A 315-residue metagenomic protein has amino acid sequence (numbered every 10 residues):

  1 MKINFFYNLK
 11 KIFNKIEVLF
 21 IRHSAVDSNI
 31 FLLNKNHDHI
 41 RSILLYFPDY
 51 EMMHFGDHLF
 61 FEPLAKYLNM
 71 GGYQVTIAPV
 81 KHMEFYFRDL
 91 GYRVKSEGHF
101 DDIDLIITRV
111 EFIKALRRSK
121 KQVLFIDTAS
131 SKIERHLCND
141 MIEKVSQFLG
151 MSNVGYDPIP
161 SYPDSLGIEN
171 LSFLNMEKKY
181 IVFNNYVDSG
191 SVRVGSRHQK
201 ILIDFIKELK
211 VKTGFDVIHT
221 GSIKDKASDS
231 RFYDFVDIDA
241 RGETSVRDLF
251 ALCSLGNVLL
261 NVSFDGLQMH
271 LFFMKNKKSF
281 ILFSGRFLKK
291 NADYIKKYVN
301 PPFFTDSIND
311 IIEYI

Functional and structural regions predicted by a protein language model:
K2-Y92: N-terminal pre-catalytic "stem/leader" segment of glycosyltransferase-like enzymes
I21, T128-Y180, V187: A nucleotide-sugar donor-handling region in carbohydrate enzymes
L33-H37, G221-D248, Y294-I315: Extended, non-globular alpha-helical segments
S42-F47, M176-V192: Conserved donor-binding/catalytic core segment of Leloir-type glycosyltransferases
H54-L64, G71, D188-H219: Conserved catalytic-core segment of nucleotide-activated headgroup transferases in glycan assembly
F61, Y67-V154: Secretory-pathway glycan-assembly enzymes, especially type II membrane glycosyltransferases that use nucleotide-sugar
D104-L105, Y180, L260: Structural motif
T108, K200-K289: Donor-binding and catalytic core of enzymes assembling or modifying cell-surface/extracellular glycoconjugates
